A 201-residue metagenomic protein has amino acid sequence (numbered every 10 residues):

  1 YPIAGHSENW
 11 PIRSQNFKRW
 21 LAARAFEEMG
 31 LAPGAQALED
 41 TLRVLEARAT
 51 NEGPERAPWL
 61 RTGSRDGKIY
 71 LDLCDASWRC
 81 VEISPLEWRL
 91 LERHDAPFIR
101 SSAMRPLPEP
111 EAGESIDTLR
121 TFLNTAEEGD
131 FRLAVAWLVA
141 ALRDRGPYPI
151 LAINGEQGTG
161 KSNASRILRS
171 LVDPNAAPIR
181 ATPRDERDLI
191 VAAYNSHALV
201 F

Functional and structural regions predicted by a protein language model:
I3-A4, S84-N195: P-loop NTPase catalytic core of nucleic-acid-dependent motor ATPases
A4-G129: Segments of Walker-type
L199-V200: Hydrophobic positions in the central parallel beta-sheet of the AAA+
